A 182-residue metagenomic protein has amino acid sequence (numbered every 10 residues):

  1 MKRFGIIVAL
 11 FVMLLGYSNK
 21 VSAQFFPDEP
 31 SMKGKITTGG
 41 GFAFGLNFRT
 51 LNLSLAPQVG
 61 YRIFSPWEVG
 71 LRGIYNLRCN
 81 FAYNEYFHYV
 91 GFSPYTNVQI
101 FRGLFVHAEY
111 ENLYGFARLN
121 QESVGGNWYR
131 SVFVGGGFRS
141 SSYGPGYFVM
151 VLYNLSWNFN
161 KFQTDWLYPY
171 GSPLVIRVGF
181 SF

Functional and structural regions predicted by a protein language model:
M1-D28, V178, F182: Bacterial Sec-dependent N-terminal signal peptides
V21-R62, P66-R72: Short glycine/proline- and aromatic-enriched beta-strand/turn motifs that initiate or cap beta-hairpins
G34-I36, L51-L53, Y86-V90, G126-V132 (+1 more regions): Residues that define the transmembrane beta-barrel architecture of outer-membrane proteins
I36, P66-V69, G103-V106, S142-V149: Repeated loop/turn-to-beta-strand initiation elements of outer-membrane beta-barrel proteins
T38-G40, L71, T96, V106-A108 (+3 more regions): Membrane-embedded beta-strand positions of outer-membrane beta-barrel proteins
F42-F48, G73-C79, Y110-F116, S140 (+2 more regions): Transmembrane beta-strands of outer-membrane beta-barrel pores
A43-S54, N80-Y86, K161-W166: Solvent-exposed loop/turn segments connecting transmembrane beta-strands in outer-membrane beta-barrel proteins
N127-F182: Predominantly the C-terminal beta-signal and adjacent terminal strand-loop region of outer-membrane beta-barrel
